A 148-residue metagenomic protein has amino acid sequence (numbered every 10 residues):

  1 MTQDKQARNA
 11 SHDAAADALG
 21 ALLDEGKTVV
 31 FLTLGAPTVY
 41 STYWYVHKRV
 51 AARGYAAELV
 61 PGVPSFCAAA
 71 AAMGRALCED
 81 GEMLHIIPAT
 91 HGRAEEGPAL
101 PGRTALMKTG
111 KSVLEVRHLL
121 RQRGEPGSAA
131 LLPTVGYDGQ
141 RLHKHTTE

Functional and structural regions predicted by a protein language model:
M1-A56: Class I S-adenosyl-L-methionine
M1-Q6, G92-A94, Y137-G139: A short acidic, often aromatic-flanked loop/helix-cap motif at beta-alpha or helix-coil junctions that lines enzyme
R8, D24-V29, P98-E148: A contiguous loop/helix-start segment that scaffolds small-molecule binding in enzyme catalytic cores
D13-A16, H91-G92, V113: Structural motif corresponding to alpha-helix initiation and N-cap regions
G20, W44-H47, C67-A70, L114-R121: Predominant activation on well-ordered alpha-helical scaffold segments within soluble catalytic domains
E25, T38-L100: Class I SAM-dependent methyltransferase SAM-binding "motif I" and its flanking Rossmann-like core
T33, P88, P133: Pocket-edge structural micro-motifs
